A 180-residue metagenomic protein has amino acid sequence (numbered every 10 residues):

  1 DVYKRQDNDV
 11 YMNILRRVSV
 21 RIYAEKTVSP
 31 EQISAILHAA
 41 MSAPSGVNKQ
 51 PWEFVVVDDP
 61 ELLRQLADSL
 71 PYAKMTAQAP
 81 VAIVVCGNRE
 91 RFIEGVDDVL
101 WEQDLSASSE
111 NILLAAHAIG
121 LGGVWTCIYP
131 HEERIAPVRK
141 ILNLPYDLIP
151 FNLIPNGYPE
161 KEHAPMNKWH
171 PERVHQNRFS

Functional and structural regions predicted by a protein language model:
D1-Y3: Short, small-residue-biased leader/transition segments that mark boundaries at the very start of proteins
D9-K26: Generic N-terminal amphipathic, Lys/Arg-enriched alpha-helix
I36, A40, I83, G95-V138: Small-aliphatic-rich amphipathic alpha-helix that forms the alpha element of a beta-alpha
H38, S42-S108: Glycine/small-residue-rich phosphate/adenosyl-binding loop
K74-A79, K140-P165: A glycine-rich helix N-cap at a beta->alpha junction
A82-C86, F151-P155, Q176: Conserved hydrophobic/aromatic beta-strand scaffold that supports enzyme active sites
G87, I128, Y158: Short secondary-structure boundary segments
A164-S180: Phosphate/diphosphate-binding glycine-rich loops and adjacent basic-rich segments that engage nucleotide
